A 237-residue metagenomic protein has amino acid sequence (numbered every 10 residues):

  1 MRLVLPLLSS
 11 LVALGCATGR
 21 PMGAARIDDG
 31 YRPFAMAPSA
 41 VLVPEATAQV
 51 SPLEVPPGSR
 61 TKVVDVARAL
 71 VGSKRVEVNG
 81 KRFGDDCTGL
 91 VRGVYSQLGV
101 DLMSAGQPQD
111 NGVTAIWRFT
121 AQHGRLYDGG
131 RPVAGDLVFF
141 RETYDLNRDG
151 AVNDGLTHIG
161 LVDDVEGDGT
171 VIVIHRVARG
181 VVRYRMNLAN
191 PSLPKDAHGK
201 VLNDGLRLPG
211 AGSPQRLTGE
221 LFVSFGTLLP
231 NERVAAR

Functional and structural regions predicted by a protein language model:
M1-L5: Bacterial N-terminal signal peptides that target proteins for export
L14-G15: C-terminal motif of bacterial Sec signal peptides marking the signal peptidase cleavage site
R20-G106, A121, Q215-R237: N-terminal capping segments
P21-F34, R148-R237: Aromatic- and glycine-rich peptidoglycan recognition patches
L53-E54, M103-R183: ...with weaker cross-activation on analogous glycine-rich loops/strands in unrelated enzymes
